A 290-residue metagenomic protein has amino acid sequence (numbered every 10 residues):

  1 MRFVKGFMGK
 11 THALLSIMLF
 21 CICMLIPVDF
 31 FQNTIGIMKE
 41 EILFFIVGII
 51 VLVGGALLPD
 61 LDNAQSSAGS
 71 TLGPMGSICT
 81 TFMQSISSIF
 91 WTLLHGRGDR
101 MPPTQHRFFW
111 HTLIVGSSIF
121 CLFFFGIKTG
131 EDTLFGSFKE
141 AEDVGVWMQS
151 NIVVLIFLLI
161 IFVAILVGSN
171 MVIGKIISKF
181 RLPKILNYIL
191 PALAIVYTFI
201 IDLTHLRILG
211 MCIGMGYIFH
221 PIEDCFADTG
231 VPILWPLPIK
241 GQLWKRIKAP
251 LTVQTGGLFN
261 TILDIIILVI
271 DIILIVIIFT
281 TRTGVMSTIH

Functional and structural regions predicted by a protein language model:
M1-H290: N-terminal membrane-targeting hydrophobic helices
